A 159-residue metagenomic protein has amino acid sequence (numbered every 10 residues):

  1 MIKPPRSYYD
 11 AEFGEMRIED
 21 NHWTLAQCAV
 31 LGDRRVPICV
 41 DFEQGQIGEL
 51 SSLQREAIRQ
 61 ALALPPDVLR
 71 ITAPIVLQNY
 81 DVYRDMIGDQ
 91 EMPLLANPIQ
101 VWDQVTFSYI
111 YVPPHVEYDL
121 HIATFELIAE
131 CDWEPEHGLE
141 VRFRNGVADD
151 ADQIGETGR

Functional and structural regions predicted by a protein language model:
M1-D33, L95-R159: Acidic, proline/glycine-rich low-complexity IDRs
M1-L95: Long, contiguous N-terminal structural blocks used for assembly/anchoring
